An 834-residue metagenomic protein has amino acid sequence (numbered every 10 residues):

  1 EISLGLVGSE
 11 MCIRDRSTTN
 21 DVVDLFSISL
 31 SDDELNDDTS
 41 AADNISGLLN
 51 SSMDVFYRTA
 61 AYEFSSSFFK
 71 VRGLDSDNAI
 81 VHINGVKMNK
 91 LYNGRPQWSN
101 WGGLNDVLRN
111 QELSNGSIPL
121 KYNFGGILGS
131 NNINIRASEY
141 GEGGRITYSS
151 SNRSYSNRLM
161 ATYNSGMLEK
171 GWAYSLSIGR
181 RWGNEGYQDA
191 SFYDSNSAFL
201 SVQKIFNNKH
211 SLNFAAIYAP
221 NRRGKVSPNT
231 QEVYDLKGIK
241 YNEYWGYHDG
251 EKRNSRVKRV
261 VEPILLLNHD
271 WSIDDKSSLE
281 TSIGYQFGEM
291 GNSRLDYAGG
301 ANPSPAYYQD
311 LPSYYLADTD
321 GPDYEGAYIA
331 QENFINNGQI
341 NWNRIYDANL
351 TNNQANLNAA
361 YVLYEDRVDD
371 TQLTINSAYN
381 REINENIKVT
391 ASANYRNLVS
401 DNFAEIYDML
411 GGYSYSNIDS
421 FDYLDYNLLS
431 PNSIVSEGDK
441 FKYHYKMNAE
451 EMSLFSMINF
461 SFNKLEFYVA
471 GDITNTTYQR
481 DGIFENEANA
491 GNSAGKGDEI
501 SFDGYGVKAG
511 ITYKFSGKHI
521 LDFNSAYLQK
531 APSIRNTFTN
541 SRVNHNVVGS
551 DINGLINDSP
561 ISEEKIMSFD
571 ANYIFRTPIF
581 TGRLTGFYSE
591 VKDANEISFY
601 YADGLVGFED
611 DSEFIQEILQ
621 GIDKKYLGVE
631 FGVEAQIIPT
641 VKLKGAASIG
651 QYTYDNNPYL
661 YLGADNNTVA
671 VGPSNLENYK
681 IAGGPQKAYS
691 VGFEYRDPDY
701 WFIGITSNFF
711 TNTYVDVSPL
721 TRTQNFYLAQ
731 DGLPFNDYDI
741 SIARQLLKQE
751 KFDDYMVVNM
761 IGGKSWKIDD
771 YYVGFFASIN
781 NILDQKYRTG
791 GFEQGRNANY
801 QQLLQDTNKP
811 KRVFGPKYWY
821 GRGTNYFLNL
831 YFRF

Functional and structural regions predicted by a protein language model:
R14-D21, A42-L49, S67-K70, W98-W101 (+3 more regions): N-terminal periplasmic accessory domains that precede and gate Gram-negative outer-membrane beta-barrel machines
Y57, V86-N115, N134-R136, Y140 (+1 more regions): Short acidic/polar hinge/loop motifs at secondary-structure boundaries that mediate gating or recognition
S150-G183, Y187-V226, V257, P263-D274: Transmembrane beta-barrel wall of Gram-negative outer-membrane proteins
R222-G224, P228-V233, I434, T477-A488 (+8 more regions): Surface-exposed extracellular loop regions of Gram-negative outer-membrane beta-barrel proteins, predominantly
K240-I264, N268, Y443-A449, G497-G506 (+7 more regions): Outer-membrane beta-barrel signature, preferentially recognizing the C-terminal barrel domain of Gram-negative
V362, K388-S516, N536, N546 (+1 more regions): Signature of Gram-negative outer-membrane beta-barrel scaffolds
Y588-E590, D611-P719, Y831: Gram-negative outer-membrane beta-barrel transporters
F709-L728, K764-F834: C-terminal beta-signal and adjacent terminal beta-strands/loops of Gram-negative outer-membrane beta-barrel proteins
